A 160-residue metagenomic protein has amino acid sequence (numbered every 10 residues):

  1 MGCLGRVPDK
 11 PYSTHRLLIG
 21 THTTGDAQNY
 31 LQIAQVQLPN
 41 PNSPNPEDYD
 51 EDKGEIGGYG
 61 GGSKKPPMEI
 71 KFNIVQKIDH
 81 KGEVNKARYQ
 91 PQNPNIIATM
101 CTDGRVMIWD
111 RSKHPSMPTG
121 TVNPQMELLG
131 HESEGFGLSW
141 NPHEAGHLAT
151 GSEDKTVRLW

Functional and structural regions predicted by a protein language model:
G2-R6, R88-P94, S139-A145: Loop/turn segments within WD40 beta-propeller blades
G5-K77, D103-E127: Beta-propeller domains
K77-V84, L128-G135: WD40/WD-repeat beta-propeller blade N-cap
E83, N93, P124, E134 (+1 more regions): WD40/WD-repeat beta-propeller blade-loop signature
K86-K113: Hydrophobic alpha-helical hairpins/lids featuring a short glycine-rich hinge
M100-D103, T150-D154: Conserved strand-to-loop turn within each blade of WD40 beta-propeller repeats
